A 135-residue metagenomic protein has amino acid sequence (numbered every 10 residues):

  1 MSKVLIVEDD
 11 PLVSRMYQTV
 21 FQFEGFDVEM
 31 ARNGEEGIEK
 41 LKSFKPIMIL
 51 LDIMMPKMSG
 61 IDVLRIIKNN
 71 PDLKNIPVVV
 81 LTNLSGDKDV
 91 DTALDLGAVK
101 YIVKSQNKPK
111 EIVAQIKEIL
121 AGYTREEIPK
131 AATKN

Functional and structural regions predicted by a protein language model:
E8: Conserved acidic carboxylate
P11-E29: Two-component/phosphorelay signaling modules centered on CheY-like receiver
M30-E39, G60: Helix N-cap/capping motif at the beta->alpha junctions
E39, I61-K74: Short amphipathic alpha-helix used as the core "switch/output" element in two-component signaling
F44-L50: Active-site beta3 strand of CheY-like receiver
D52, T82: Active-site residues of response regulator receiver
M55-M58: Receiver (REC) domain active-site loop signature in two-component systems and cognate sites in sensor histidine kinases
